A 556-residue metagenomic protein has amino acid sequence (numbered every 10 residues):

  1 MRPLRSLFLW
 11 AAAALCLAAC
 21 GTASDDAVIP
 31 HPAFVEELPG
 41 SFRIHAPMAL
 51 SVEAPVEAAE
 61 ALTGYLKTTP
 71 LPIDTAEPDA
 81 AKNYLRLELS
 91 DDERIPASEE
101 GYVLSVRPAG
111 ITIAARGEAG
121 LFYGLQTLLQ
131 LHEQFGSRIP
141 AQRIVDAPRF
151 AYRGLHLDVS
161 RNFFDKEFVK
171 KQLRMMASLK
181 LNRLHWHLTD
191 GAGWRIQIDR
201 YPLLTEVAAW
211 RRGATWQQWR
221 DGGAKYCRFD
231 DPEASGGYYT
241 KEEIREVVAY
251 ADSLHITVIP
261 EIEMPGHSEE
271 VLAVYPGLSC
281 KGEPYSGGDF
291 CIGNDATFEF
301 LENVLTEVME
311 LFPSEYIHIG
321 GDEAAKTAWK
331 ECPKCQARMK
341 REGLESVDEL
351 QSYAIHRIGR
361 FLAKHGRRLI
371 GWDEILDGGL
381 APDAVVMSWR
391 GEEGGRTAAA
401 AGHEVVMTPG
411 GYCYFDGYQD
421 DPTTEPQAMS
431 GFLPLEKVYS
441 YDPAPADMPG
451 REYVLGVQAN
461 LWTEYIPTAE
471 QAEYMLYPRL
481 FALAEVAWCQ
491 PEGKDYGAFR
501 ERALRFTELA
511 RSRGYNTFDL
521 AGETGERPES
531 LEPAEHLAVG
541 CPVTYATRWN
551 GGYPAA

Functional and structural regions predicted by a protein language model:
M1-L9: Bacterial N-terminal signal peptides that target proteins for export
F8-A18: Bacterial N-terminal signal peptides
C20-R153, R368-L376, L380, L504-S530: Acidic, contiguous N-terminal accessory segments
A58, F163-D165, G191-Q197, P265-V271 (+7 more regions): Flexible loop/turn segments at secondary-structure boundaries
I95-Y316, C332, R357, F361 (+1 more regions): Feature activates predominantly on carbohydrate-active enzymes
V271-L272, P276-A384, W389-A401: Active-site neighborhood of glycoside hydrolase catalytic domains
L369-E374, G379-A384, R390-L531: Flexible, acidic glycine-rich loops studded with aromatic residues
E529-A556: Disordered, acidic Ser/Thr/Pro-rich linker "stalks" and the adjacent N-terminal cap of the next globular domain
